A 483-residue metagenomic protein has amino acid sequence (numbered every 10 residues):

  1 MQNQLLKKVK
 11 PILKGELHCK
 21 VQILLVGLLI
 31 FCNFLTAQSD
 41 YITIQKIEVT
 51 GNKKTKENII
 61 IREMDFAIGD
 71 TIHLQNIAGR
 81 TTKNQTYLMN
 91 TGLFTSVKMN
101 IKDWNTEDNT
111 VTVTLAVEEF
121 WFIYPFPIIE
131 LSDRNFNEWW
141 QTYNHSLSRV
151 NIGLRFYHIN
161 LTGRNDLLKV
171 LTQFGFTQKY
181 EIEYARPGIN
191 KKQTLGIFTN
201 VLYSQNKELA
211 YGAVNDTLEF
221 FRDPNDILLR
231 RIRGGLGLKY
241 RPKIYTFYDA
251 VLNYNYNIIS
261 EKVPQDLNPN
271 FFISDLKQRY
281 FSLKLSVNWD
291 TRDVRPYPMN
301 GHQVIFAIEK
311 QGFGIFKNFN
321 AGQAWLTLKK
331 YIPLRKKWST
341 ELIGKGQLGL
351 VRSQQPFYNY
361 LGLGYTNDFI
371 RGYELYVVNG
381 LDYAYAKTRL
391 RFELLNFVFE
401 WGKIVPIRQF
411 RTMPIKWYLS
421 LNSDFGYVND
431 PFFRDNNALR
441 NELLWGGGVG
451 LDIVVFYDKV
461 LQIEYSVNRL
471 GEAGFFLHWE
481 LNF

Functional and structural regions predicted by a protein language model:
S39-G175, K179-N200, D249, K277-M299 (+4 more regions): Outer-membrane beta-barrel initiation region
L93, E119-W121, N160-T162, G188-K191 (+8 more regions): Outer-membrane beta-barrel strand-turn architecture
P127-D133, I152-L154, V170-F174, I197-Q205 (+9 more regions): Transmembrane beta-barrel strands of outer-membrane/channel proteins
I128, E138-Q141, E181-A185, N200 (+9 more regions): Outer-membrane beta-barrel translocator domains and adjoining extracellular loop/strand segments of Gram-negative
S146-I152, F176-Y180, L228-G234, K277-L283 (+8 more regions): Residues that define the transmembrane beta-barrel architecture of outer-membrane proteins
N200-Y240, Q347-L381, A438, A473-L477: Outer-membrane beta-barrel translocator/channel fold
Y280-T412: C-terminal outer-membrane beta-barrel translocator/porin domains of Gram-negative envelope proteins and their
K284-L285, L390, I453, E472-F483: Outer-membrane beta-barrel "beta-signal"
